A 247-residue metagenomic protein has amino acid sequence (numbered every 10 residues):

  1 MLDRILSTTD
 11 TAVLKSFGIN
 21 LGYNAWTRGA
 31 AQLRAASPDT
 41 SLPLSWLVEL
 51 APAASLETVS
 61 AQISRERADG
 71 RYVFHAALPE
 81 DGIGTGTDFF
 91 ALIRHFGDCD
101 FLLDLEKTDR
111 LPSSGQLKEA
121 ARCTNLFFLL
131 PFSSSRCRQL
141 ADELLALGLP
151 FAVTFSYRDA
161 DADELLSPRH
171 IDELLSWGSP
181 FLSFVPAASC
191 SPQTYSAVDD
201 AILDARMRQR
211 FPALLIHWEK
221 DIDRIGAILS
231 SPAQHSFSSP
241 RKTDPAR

Functional and structural regions predicted by a protein language model:
M1-A51: N-terminal [4Fe-4S]-dependent radical SAM core
M1-D3, T58-E66, A76: Short intrinsically disordered, low-complexity coil segments enriched in acidic
L2-T9, V59, I83-T87: Short low-complexity stretches enriched in small and charged residues
D10-G18, L92-H95, L117-K118: Generic detector of short, locally flexible boundary/turn motifs and exposed helical patches
W46-E57, D69-G84, H95-P112, K118-C137 (+3 more regions): Core AdoMet radical
V59-S64, G86-I93, S114-K118, C137-D142 (+2 more regions): Generic structural signal for well-ordered alpha-helices, preferentially at hydrophobic/aromatic core positions
T87-D104, R206-A213: Alpha-helix-loop-beta-strand connector modules within alpha/beta enzyme cores
A121-R247: Radical SAM enzyme [4Fe-4S]-AdoMet core and its adjacent flexible, acidic and glycine-rich loops/tails across
